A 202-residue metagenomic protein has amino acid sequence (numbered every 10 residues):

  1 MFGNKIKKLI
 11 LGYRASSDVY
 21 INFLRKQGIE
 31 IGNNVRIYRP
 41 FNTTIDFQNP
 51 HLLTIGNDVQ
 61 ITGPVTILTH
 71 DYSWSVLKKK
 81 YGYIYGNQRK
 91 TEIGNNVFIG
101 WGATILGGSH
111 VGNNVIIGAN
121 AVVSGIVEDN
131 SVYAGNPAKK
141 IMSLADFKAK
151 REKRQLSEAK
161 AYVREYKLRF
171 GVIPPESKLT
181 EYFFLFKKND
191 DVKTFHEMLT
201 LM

Functional and structural regions predicted by a protein language model:
M1-G28, N33-N34, A138-M202: Terminal amphipathic alpha-helical/low-complexity segments used for targeting or macromolecular assembly
N22, I29, R36-H110, P137 (+1 more regions): Flexible, glycine/small-residue-enriched loop-and-beta-strand segment within the central core of proteins
N34-V35, V127: Short loop/turn and capping residues at structural boundaries
F47, G82-Y85, N120, S157 (+1 more regions): Short amphipathic alpha-helical patches
W101-I116, A121-G125: Beta-rich strand-turn-strand
D129, A134: Catalytic binding pocket for nucleotide-activated donors in carbohydrate/polymer assembly enzymes
